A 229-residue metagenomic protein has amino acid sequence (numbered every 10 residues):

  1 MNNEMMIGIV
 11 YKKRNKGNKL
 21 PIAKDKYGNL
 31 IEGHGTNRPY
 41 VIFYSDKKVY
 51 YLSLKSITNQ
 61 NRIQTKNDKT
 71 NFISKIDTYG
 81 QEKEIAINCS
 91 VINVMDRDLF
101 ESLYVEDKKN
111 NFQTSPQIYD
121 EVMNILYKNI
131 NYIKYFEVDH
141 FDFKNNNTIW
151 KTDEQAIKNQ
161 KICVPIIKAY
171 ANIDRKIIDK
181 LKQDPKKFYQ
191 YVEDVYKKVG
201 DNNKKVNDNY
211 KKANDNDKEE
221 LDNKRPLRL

Functional and structural regions predicted by a protein language model:
M1-H34: GIY-YIG nuclease catalytic motif and its immediate N-terminal context
V10, K48, K83-A86: A residue-level signal for beta-strand positions that form part of recognition/binding surfaces within mature
K13, I42-F43, S53, C89-V91: Hydrophobic side chains in beta-strands
N18, T58, N93: Residue-level detector of flexible, active-site-proximal loop/helix-junction positions within diverse enzyme catalytic
Y27-N37, I42-I76: Compact nucleic-acid interaction/catalytic patches
D68-L229: C-terminal terminal-subdomain/extension
